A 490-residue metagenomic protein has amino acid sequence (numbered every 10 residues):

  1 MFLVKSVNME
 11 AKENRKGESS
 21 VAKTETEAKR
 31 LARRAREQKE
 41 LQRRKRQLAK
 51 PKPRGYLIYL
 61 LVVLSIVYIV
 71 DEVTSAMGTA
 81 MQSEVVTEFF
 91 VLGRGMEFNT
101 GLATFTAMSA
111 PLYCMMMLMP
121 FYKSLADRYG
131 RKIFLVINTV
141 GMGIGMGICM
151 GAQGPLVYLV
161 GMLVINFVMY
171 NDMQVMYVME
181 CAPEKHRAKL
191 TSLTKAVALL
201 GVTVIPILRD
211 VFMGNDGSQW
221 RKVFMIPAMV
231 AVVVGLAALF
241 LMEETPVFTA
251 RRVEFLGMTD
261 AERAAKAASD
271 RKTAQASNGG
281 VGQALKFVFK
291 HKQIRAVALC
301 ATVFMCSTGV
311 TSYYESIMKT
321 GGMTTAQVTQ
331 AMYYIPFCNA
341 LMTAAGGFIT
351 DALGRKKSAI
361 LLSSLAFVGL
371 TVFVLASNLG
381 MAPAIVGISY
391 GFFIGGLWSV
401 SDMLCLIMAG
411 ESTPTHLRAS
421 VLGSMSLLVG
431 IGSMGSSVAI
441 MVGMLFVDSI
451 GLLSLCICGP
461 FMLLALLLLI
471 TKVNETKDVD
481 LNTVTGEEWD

Functional and structural regions predicted by a protein language model:
E10-T79: Cytosolic juxtamembrane N-terminal segment immediately preceding the first transmembrane helix of multi-pass
G78-A80, K290-T343: Extracytoplasmic gate region of multi-pass secondary transporters
M81-M116: Extracellular/periplasmic helix-loop-helix junction of adjacent transmembrane segments in MFS-like secondary
T106-K123, Y333-G346: Central cavity-lining transmembrane alpha-helices of secondary-active solute carriers, predominantly the Major
M117-Q153: Conserved MFS/SLC helix-loop-helix module at the cytosolic interface between two early adjacent transmembrane helices
V140-Q153, L365-G380: C-terminal ends and interior cores of transmembrane alpha-helices in multi-pass membrane transporters/permeases
L156-M169, A384-V400: Hydrophobic core of transmembrane alpha-helices in multi-pass small-molecule transporters, especially MFS/SLC-type
M169, H186-M213, V230-A231, M425-S437: Glycine-rich segments within core transmembrane alpha-helices of 12-TM secondary carriers
